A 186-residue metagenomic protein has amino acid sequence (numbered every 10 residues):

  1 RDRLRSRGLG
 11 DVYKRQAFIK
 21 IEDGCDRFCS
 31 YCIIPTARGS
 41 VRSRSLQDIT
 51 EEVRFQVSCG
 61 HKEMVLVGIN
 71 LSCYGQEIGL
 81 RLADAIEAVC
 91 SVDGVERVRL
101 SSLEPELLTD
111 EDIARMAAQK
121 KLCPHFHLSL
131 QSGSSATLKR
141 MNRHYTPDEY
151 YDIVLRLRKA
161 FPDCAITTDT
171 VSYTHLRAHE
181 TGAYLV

Functional and structural regions predicted by a protein language model:
D2-Y13, H175, E180-V186: Single conserved hydrophobic/aromatic residue that forms the stacking wall/gate of nucleotide- or nucleobase-binding
L4, S40-V41, E77, N142: Pocket-edge positions in alpha/beta enzyme catalytic cores
G10, R27, G39, S72 (+3 more regions): Glycine-centered loop/turn positions within well-structured domains that cap or flank conserved ligand/cofactor-binding
R15-Q47: Canonical Radical SAM [4Fe-4S] cluster-binding loop centered on the CxxxCxxC motif and its immediate flanking residues
T36-V65: Conserved alpha-helical substructure of the radical SAM core
R42-Q47, E106-D110, L176-R177: Active-site glycine- and acidic-residue-rich loops that bind and position anionic ligands or nucleotide-like cofactors
S58-Y173: Conserved SAM/AdoMet-binding glycine-rich loop
